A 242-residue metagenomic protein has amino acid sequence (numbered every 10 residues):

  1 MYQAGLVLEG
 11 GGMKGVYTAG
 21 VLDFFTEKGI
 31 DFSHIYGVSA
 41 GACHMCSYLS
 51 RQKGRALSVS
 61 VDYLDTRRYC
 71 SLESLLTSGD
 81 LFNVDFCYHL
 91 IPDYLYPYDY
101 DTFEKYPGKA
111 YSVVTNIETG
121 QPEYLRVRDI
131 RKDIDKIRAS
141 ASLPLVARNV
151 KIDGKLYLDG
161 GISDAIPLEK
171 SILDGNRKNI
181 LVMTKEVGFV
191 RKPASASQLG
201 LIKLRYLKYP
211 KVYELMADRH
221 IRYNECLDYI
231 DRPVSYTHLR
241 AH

Functional and structural regions predicted by a protein language model:
M1-V38, C46-R240: Patatin-like phospholipase
